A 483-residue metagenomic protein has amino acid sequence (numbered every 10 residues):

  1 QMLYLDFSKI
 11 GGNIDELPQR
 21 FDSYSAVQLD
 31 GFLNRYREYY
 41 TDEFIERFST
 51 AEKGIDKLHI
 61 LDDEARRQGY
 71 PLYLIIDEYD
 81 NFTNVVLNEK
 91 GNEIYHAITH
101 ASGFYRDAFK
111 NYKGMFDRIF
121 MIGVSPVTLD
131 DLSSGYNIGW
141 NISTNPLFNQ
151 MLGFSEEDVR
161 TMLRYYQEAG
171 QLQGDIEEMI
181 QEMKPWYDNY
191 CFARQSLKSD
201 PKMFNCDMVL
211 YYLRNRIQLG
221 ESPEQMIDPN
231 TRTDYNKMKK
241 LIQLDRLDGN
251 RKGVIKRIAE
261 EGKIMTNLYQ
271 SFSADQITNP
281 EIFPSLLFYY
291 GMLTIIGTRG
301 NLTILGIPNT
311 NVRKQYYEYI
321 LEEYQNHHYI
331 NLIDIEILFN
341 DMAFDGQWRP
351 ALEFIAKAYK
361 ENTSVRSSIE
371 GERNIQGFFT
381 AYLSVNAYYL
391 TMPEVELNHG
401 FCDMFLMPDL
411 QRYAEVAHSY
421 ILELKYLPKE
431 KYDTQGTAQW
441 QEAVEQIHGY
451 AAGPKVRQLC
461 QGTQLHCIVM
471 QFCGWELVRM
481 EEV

Functional and structural regions predicted by a protein language model:
Q1-L72: P-loop NTPase nucleotide-binding core
S8, D77-E78, G103, Y112-N137 (+1 more regions): A short beta-strand-to-loop transition that corresponds to the Sensor-1 phosphate-sensing loop of AAA+ P-loop ATPases
S8-N13, D80-N81, S125-D131, D158 (+5 more regions): Conserved nucleotide-binding/hydrolysis micro-motifs of P-loop NTPases
I60-R67, I94-I119, K455: Substrate-engagement module of ASCE P-loop NTPases
Q68-H96: Conserved P-loop NTPase "ATPase switch" module shared by AAA+ and STAND
T128-G135, I142-R214, V254: Amphipathic alpha-helical segments of the small helical/lid subdomains adjacent to P-loop NTPase cores
G139, M203-E445, G449-A451, R479-V483: Extended alpha-helical interface modules used as scaffolds for assembling large macromolecular complexes
K455-V483: Domain-level recognition of nuclease-like catalytic cores that cleave nucleotide substrates
